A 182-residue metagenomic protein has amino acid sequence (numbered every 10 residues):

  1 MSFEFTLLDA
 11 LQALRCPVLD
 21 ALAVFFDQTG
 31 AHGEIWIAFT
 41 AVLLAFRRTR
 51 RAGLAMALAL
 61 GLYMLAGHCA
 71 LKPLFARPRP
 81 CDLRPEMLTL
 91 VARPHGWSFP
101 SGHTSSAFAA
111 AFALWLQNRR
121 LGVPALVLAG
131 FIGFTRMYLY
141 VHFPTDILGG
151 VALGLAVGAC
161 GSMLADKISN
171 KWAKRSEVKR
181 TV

Functional and structural regions predicted by a protein language model:
M1-I37, H68-G96, S176-V182: N-terminal transmembrane-helix/juxtamembrane module of multi-pass inner/ER membrane proteins
L7, A41, A70-L71, F75 (+3 more regions): Hydrophobic side chains within alpha-helical segments
V18-L19, R48-G53, Q117-P124: Membrane-helix interface segments
G30, A57-A66, A70, A152 (+1 more regions): Hydrophobic, lipid-facing residues on alpha-helical transmembrane segments of integral membrane proteins
A31, F46-R47, F75-A76, Y140-F143: Short helix-capping/hinge motifs at transmembrane helix termini and TM-loop junctions
T40-L65: Interfacial segments of alpha-helical transmembrane regions
L58-P73, V123-R136: Small-polar-interrupted transmembrane alpha-helices in polytopic inner-membrane proteins
M87-V182: Membrane-embedded catalytic cores of phosphoryl/pyrophosphoryl-handling enzymes
